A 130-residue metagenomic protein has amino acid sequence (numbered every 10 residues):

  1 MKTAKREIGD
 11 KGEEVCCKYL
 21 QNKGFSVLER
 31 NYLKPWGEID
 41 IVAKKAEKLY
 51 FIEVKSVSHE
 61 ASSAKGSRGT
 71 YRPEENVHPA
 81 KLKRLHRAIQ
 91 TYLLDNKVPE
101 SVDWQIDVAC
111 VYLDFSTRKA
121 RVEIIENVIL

Functional and structural regions predicted by a protein language model:
M1-R30: Acidic-basic catalytic patches of nuclease active cores, encompassing PD-(D/E)XK and other metal-cofactor nuclease
T3, E7, K11, W36 (+1 more regions): Residues at secondary-structure transition points
L20, I39-S62, L85: Conserved catalytic cores of phosphodiester-cleaving nucleases, focusing on short active-site segments
Y32-K34: Mixed-charge, glycine-accented linear interaction segment located at domain edges/termini
G37-I39, Y50, W104-I106, A120: Change "...and in nucleic-acid phosphodiester-cleaving endonucleases..." to "...and in nucleic-acid processing enzymes
I41, I106-C110, E126: A structural signal for short, well-ordered beta-strand segments
S56-V111: Catalytic cores of nucleic-acid endonucleases
V111-L130: Short, low-complexity, polybasic intrinsically disordered segments
